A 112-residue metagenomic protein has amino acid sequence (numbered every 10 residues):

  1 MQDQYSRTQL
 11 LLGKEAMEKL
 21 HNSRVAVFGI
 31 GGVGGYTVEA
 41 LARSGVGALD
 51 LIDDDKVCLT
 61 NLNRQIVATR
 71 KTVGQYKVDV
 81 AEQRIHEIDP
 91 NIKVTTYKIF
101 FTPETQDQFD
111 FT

Functional and structural regions predicted by a protein language model:
M1-A26: N-terminal charged helix/coil linker that caps or initiates catalytic domains
V27-G29, I52: Conserved N-terminal Rossmann-fold NAD(P)-binding element of oxidoreductases
V33-G34: Hydrophobic/small residue at the entry helix of a nucleotide-binding pocket
L41: Aromatic pocket-lining residues of Rossmann-like dinucleotide-binding sites
V46, L51-D89: Glycine-rich phosphate-binding loop and adjoining beta1-alpha1-beta2 segment of Rossmann-like nucleotide-binding folds
G74-T112: A structured beta-alpha segment of the ubiquitous adenosine-cofactor-binding alpha/beta core
